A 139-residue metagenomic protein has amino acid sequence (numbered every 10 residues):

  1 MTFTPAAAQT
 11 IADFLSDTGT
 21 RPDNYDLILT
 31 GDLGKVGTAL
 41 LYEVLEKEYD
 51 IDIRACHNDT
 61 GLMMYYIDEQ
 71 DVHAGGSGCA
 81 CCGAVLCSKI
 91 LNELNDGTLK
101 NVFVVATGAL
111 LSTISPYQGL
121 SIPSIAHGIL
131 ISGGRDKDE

Functional and structural regions predicted by a protein language model:
T2-D17, V85-I90: Short, well-ordered amphipathic alpha-helical segments that serve as non-catalytic structural scaffolds within diverse
T4-P5, R21, Y66, Q70: General secondary-structure edge motif
A6-D13, N24-L27, L40: Non-catalytic alpha-helical scaffold/packing segments enriched in small hydrophobic residues
A7, S16-P22, D32-V36: Disulfide-rich extracellular domains of secreted proteins
D26-E139: Claisen-condensing/thiolase-fold acyl-transfer catalytic domains that form or cleave C-C bonds in fatty acid
